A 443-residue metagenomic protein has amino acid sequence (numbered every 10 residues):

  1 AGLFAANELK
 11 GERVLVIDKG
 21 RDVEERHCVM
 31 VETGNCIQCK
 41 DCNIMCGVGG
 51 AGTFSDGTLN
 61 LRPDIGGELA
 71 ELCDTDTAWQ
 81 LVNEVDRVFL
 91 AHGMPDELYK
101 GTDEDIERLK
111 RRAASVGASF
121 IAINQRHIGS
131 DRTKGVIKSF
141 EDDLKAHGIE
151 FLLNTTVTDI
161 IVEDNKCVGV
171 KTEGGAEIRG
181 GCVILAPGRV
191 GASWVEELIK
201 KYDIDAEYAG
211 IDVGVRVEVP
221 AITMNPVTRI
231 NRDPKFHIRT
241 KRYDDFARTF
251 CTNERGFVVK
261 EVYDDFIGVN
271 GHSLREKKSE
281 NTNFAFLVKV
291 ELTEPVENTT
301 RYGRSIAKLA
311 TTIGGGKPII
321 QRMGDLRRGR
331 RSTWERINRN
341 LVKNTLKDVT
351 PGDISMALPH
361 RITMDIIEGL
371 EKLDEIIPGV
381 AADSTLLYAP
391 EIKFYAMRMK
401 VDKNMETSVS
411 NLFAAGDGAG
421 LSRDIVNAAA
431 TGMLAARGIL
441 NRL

Functional and structural regions predicted by a protein language model:
A1-G67, E71, G101-L443: Residues forming the flavin
G66-N83: Short, surface-exposed, low-complexity cationic segments
L81-V85, R336-R339: Charged, glycine/proline-rich intrinsically disordered loops and linkers
P95-D96: Compact, glycine/acidic-enriched structural inserts
